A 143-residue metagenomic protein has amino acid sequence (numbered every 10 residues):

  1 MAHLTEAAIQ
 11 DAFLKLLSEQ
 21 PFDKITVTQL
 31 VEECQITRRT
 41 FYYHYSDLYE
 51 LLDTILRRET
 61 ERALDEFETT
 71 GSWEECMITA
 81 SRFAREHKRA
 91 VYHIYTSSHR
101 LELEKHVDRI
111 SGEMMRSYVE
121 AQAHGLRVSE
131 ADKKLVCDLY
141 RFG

Functional and structural regions predicted by a protein language model:
A2-H3, L126-K133: Short, Lys/Arg-enriched, Trp-marked, Pro/Gly-tolerant hinge/linker segments that flank
H3-E6, Q10-L14, S18, D23-V27 (+3 more regions): An amphipathic alpha-helix adjacent to DNA-recognition modules
I25-T26, Y92-I94, L103: Short, hydrophobic secondary-structure boundary micro-motifs
I55-R62, H87, V91, E113-Q122: A short secondary-structure junction motif
D65-H93, R100: Hydrophobic alpha-helical connector segments
T79, R100-G125, K134-F142: Amphipathic alpha-helical packing segments from all-alpha helical-bundle domains
